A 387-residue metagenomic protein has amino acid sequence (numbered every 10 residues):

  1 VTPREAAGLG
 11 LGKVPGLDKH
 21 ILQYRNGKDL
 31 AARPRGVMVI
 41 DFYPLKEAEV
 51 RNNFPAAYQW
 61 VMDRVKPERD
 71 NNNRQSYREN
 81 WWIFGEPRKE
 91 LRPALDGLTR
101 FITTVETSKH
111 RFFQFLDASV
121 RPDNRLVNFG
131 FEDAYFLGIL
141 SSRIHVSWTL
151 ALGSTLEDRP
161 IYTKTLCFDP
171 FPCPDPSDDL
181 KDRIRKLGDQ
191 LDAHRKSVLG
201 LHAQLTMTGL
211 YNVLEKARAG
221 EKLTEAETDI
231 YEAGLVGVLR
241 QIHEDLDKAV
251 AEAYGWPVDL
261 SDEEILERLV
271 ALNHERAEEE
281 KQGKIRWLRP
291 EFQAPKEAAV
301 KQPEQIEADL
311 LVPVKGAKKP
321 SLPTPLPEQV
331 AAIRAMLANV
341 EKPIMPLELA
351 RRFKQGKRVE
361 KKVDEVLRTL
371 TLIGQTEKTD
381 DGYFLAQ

Functional and structural regions predicted by a protein language model:
V1-Q329: S-adenosyl-L-methionine
N124, E341, D380-D381: Residue-level signal for tight coil/turn positions that link beta-strands
P325-E341: Positively charged, polyanion-binding regions of nucleic-acid-associated proteins
L326-P327, D381-Q387: Short, cationic-aromatic polyanion-contact patches
A331, A335, L347, E365-R368: Solvent-exposed alpha-helical segments within well-ordered globular domains of core cellular machineries
K342-F353: Short acidic, hydrophobic short linear motifs in intrinsically disordered regions
G356-T369: Short amphipathic alpha-helical interaction segments
T371-D381: A short, conserved structural fragment
